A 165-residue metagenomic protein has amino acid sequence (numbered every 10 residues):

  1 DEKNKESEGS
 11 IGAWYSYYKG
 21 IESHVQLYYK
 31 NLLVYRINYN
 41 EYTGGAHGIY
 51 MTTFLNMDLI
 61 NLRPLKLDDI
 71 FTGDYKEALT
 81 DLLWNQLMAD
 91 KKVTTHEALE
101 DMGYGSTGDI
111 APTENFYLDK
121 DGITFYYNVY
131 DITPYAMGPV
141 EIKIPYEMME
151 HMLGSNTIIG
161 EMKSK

Functional and structural regions predicted by a protein language model:
D1-N31, Y130, M148-K165: Active-site acidic/histidine clusters and adjacent loop/turn architecture that either coordinate catalytic ions
G20-G48, T53, I123-Y126: Exposed beta-strand-loop-beta-strand "reactive/processing" segments of non-cytosolic proteins
I37-Y39, N61, D69-F71, Y127-V129: A mature extracytoplasmic/lumenal domain signature
G45-G48, K76-D81, Y135-P139: A short, polar/proline- and glycine-enriched secondary-structure boundary/capping micro-motif
Y50-L65, G138-T157: A short, surface-exposed beta-strand/turn
T52-S106: Short helix-loop boundary/capping segments
L82-V140: Compositionally biased, intrinsically disordered linkers/stalks adjacent to structured regions
